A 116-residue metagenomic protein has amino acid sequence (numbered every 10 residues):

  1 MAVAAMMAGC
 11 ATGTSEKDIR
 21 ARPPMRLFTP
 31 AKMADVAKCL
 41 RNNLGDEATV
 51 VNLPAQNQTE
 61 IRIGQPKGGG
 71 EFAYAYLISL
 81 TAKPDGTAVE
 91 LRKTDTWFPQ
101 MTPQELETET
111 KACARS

Functional and structural regions predicted by a protein language model:
M1-V3: Sec-dependent signal peptide recognition, specifically the positively charged N-region followed immediately by
M6-G9: C-terminal motif of bacterial Sec signal peptides marking the signal peptidase cleavage site
A11-S116: Ser/Thr-rich, low-complexity intrinsically disordered terminal regions
